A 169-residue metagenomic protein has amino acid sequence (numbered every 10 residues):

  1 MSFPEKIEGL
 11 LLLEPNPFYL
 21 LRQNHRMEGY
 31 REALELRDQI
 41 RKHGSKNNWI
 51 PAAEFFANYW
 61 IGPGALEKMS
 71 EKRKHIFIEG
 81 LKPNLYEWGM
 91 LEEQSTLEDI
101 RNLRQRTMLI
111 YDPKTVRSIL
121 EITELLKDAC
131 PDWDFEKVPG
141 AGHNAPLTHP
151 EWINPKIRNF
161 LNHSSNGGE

Functional and structural regions predicted by a protein language model:
M1-L21: Conserved hydrolase catalytic core segment
K6-E8, C130-W133: Core-facing hydrophobic residues within beta-strands of well-ordered domains
N16-S45: A catalytic-pocket lid/entrance helix-loop region that shapes and gates access to the active site across common
A33, R37-I40, A53-W60, L81 (+2 more regions): Hydrophobic alpha-helical core bundles mediating ligand binding, dimerization, or RNAP-core interactions
Q39, P51, F55, P83-Y86 (+3 more regions): Alpha-helical elements of Rossmann-like donor-binding domains used by nucleotide-donor carbohydrate transfer enzymes
S45-L85: Conserved alpha/beta-hydrolase catalytic His-Asp/Glu region
K72-D128, D134-K137: Conserved serine/cysteine hydrolase catalytic core
P131-E169: Catalytic active-site module of serine/aspartate enzymes centered on a nucleophile-bearing elbow/loop
